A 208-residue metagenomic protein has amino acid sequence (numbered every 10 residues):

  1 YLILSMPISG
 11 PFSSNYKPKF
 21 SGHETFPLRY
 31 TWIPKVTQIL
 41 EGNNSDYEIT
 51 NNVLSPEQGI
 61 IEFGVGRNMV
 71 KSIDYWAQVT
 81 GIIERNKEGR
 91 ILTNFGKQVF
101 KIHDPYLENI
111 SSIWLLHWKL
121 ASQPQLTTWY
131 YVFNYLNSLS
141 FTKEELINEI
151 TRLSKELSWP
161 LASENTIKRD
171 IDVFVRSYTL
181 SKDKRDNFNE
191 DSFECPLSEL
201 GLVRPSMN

Functional and structural regions predicted by a protein language model:
Y1-S5: Short, Lys/Arg-enriched N-terminal segments with co-localized hydrophobic residues within the first ~10-30 amino acids
P7-N208: Donor-sugar nucleotide-binding helix/loop cap in glycosyltransferases
